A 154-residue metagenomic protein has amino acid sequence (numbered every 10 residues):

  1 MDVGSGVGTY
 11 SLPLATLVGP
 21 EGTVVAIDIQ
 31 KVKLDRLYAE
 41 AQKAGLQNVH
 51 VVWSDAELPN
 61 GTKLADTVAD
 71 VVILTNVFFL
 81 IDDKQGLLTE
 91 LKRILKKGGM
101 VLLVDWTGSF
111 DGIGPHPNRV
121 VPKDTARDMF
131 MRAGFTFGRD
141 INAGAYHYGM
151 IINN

Functional and structural regions predicted by a protein language model:
M1, V7-N60: Class I SAM-dependent methyltransferase SAM/SAH-binding core
A15, Q85-K97: A short glycine-rich, Lys/Arg-flanked "PGG" loop and its adjoining helix->strand segment in the class I
G61-V71: A short acidic, Gly/Pro-enriched loop at the edge of an enzyme's catalytic core that lines a small-molecule cofactor
A69-D83: A short SAM/SAH-binding and catalytic strip from SAM-dependent methyltransferases
G98-D105: Conserved beta-strand signature within the Rossmann-like core of class I S-adenosyl-L-methionine
S109-G114: A short acidic, helix-capping loop that chelates divalent metal ions and anchors anionic groups
R119-A133: Short alpha-helix
F137-N154: Core SAM-dependent methyltransferase catalytic element
